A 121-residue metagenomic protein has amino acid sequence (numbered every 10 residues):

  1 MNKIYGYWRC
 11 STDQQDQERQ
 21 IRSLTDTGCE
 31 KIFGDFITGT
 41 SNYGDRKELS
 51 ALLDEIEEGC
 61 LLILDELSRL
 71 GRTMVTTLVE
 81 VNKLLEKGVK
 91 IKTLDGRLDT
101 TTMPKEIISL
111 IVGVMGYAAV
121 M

Functional and structural regions predicted by a protein language model:
M1-M121: Short, structured surface patches at the beginning of a domain
